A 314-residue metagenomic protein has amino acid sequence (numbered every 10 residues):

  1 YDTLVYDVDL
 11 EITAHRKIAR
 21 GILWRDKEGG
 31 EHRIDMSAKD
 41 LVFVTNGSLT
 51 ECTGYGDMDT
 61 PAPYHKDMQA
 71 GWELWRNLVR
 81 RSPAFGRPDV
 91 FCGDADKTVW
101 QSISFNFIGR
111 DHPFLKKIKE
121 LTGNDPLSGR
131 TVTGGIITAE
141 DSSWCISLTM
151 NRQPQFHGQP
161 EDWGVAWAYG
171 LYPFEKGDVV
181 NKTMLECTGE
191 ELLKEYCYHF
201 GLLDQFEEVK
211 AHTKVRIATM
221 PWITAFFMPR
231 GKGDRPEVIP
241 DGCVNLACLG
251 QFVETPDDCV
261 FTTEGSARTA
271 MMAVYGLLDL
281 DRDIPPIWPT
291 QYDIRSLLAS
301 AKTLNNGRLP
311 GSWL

Functional and structural regions predicted by a protein language model:
Y1, H15-R16, T262, S266-T269: Phosphate/oxyanion-binding active-site loops and adjacent basic polyanion-contact surfaces
Y1-G29: A conserved short coil-to-beta-strand element within the FAD-binding core of flavoproteins
E28-E31, K232-D234: A generic local structural motif
G29-L41: Core beta-strand elements of the Rossmann-like FAD/NAD(P) dinucleotide-binding domain in flavoenzyme oxidoreductases
I34-S37, T50-C52, G56, L304-L314: Acidic/histidine-rich catalytic neighborhood
K39-N46, E51-R268, Y275-P289: C-terminal segments that line or cap access tunnels to active or ligand-binding sites in enzymes and enzyme-associated
G276-L314: Active-site-proximal substrate-binding core of FAD-dependent oxidoreductases
